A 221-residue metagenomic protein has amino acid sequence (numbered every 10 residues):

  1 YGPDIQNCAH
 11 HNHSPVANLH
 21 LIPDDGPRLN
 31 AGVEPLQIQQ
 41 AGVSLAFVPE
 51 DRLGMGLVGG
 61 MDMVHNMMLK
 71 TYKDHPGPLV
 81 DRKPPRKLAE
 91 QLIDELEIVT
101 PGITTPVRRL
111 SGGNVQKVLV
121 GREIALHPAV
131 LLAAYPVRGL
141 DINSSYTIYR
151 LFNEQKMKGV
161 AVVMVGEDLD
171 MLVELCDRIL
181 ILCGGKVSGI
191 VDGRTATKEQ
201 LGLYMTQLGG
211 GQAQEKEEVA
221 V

Functional and structural regions predicted by a protein language model:
Y1-G2, P35: Accessible peptide chain termini
P3-D4, C8-A9, H13-A17, L21-P23 (+1 more regions): Short linear motifs in low-complexity or flexible loops
E34-V221: Glycine-rich phosphate-binding loops of nucleotide-dependent enzymes
